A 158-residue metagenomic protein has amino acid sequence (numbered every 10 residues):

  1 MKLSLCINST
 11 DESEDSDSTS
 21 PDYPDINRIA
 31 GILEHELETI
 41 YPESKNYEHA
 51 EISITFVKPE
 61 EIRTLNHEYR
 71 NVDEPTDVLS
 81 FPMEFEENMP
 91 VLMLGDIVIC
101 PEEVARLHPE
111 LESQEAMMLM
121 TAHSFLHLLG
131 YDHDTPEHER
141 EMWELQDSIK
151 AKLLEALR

Functional and structural regions predicted by a protein language model:
M1-M118, L128-R158: An acidic/histidine-cluster motif and surrounding catalytic segment that typifies divalent-metal-assisted enzyme active
